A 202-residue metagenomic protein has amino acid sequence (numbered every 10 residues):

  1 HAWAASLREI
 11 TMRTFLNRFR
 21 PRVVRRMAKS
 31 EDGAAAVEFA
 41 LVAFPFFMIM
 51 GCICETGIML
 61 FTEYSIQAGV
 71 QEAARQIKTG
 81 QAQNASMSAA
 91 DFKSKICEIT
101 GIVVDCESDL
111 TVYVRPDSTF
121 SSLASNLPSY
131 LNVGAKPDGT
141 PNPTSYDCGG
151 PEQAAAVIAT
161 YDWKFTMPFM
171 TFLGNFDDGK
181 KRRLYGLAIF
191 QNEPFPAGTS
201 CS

Functional and structural regions predicted by a protein language model:
A2-W3, G33: N-terminal cationic amphipathic segment used for targeting or macromolecule association
W3-N17, E72-S202: Short, conserved structural patches
R8, M12-E98: Alpha-helical assembly-interface signal, strongest on the long, hydrophobic N-terminal helix that forms
